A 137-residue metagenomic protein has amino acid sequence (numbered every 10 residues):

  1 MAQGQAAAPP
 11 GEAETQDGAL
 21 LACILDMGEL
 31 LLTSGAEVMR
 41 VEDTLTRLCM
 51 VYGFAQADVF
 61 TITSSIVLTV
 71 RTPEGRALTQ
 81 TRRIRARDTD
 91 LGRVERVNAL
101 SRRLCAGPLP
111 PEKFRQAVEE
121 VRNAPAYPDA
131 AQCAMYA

Functional and structural regions predicted by a protein language model:
M1-P108: Soluble N-terminal domains of membrane-associated systems
K113-Y127: Short juxtamembrane and helix-loop transition motifs at transmembrane-helix boundaries in membrane proteins
A126-A137: Core alpha-helical transmembrane segments of integral membrane proteins
